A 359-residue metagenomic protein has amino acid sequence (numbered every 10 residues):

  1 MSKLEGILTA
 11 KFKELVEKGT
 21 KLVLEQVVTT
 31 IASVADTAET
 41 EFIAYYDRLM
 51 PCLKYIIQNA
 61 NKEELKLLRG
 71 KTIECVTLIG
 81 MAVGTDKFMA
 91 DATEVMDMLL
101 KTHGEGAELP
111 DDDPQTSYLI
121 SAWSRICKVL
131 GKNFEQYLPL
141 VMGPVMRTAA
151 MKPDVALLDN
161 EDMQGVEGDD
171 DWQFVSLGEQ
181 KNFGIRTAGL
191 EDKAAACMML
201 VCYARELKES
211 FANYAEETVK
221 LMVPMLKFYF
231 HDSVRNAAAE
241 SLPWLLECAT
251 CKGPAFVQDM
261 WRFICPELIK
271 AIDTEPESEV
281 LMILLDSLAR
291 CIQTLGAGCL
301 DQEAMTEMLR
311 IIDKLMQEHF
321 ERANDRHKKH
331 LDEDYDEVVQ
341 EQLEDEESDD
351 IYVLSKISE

Functional and structural regions predicted by a protein language model:
M1-E359: Karyopherin-beta/Importin-beta family HEAT-repeat alpha-solenoid scaffold
